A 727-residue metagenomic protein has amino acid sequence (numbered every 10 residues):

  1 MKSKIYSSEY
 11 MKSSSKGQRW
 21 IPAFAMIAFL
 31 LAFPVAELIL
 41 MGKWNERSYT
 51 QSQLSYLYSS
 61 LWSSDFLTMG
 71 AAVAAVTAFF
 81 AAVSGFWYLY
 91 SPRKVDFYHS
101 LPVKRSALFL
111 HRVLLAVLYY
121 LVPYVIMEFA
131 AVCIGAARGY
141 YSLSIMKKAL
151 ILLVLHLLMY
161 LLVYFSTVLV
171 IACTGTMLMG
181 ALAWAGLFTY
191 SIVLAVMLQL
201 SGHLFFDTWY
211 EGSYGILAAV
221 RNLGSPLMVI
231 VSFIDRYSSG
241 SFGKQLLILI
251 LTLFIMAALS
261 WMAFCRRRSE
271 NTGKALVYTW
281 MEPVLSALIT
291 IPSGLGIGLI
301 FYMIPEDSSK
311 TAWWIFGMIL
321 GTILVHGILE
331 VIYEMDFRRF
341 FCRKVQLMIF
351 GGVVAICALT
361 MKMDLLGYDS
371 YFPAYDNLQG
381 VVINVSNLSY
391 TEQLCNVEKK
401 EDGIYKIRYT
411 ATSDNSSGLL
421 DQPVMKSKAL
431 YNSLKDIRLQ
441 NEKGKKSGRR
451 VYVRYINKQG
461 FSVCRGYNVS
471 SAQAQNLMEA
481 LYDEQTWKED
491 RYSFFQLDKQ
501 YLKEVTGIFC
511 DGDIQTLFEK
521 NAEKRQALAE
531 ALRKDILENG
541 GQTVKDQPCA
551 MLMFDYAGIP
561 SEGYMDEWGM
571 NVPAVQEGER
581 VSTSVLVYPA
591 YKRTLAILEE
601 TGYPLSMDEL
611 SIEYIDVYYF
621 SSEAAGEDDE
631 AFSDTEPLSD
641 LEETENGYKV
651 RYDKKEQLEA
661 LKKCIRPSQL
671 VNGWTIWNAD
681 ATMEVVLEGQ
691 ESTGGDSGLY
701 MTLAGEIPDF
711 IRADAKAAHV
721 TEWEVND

Functional and structural regions predicted by a protein language model:
M1-M26: Aromatic- and glycine-rich beta-strand/loop motifs that create alpha-glucan
I39-W62, V193-W280, L295-I315, I328 (+1 more regions): Terminal transmembrane helical anchor/hairpin motif
S59-S60, L67, L115-G175, M179 (+1 more regions): Secretory targeting signals
D65-K94: Long, hydrophobic alpha-helical segments
K104-A116: Membrane-interface alpha-helices at helix entry/exit sites of multi-pass transporters
L178-S191, I319, C342-V354: Central hydrophobic cores of alpha-helical transmembrane segments in multi-pass integral membrane proteins
S286-S293, L329-D369: Internal/C-terminal transmembrane anchor helices
R343-F350, T360-D727: Function-determining sites in protein domains
